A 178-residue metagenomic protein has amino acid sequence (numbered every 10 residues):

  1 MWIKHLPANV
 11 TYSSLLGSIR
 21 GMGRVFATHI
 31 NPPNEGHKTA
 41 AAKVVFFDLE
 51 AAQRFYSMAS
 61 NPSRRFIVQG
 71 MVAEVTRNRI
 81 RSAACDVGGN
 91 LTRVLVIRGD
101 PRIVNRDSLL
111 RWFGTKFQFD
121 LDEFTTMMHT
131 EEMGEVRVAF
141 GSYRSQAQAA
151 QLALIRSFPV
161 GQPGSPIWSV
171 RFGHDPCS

Functional and structural regions predicted by a protein language model:
M1-A41, F47-M58, F66, R79 (+4 more regions): Canonical RRM/RBD RNA-binding surface and closely related RRM-like beta-sheet modules in eukaryotic RNA-binding proteins
R64-N78, F158-C177: Conserved short beta-strand edge segments in small beta-sheet-based binding/regulatory domains
A83-A84: Extracellular disulfide-stabilized recognition modules
